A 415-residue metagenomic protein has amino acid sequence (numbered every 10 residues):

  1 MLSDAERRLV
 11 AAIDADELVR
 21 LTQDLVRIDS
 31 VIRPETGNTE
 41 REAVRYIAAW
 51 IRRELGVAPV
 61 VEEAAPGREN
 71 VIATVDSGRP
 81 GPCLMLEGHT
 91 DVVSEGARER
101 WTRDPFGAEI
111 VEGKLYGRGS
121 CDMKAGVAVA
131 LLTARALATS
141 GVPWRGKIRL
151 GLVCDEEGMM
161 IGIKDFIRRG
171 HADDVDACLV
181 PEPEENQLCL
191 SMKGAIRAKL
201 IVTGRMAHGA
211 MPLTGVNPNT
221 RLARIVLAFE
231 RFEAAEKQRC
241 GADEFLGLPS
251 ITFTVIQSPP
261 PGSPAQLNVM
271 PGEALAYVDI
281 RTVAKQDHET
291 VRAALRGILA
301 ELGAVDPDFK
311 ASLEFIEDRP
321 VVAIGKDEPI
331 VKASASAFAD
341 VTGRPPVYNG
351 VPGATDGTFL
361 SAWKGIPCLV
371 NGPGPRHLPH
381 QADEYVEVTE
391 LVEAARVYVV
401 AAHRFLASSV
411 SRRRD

Functional and structural regions predicted by a protein language model:
M1-E6, L190, R197-D415: Metal-dependent amide/peptide-bond hydrolase catalytic core, centered on the "pita-bread" metallohydrolase fold
M1-G96, E273-Y277, R292-A294, E390: N-terminal helical capping/dimerization or prosegment-like subdomains of hydrolases acting on amide or phosphate bonds
E54-L55, S140-W144, H171-A172, L302-D308 (+1 more regions): Short helix-capping segments at alpha-helix termini
V60, M85, R149-G151, S312: A structural signal for isolated positions on well-ordered beta-strands in alpha/beta enzyme cores
G81-R149, A382, V388: Active-site metal-coordination/substrate-binding segment of hydrolases, especially metallo-dependent peptidases
E87-G88, G151-V153, L179-E182, I201-T203 (+1 more regions): Short beta-strand segments
E95-V111, V175, L190-V202, S336 (+1 more regions): Acidic-glycine-rich active-site phosphate/pyrophosphate-binding loop
M123-G194, K237, L406, R413: Acidic/histidine-rich catalytic neighborhood of metal-dependent amide-processing enzymes
